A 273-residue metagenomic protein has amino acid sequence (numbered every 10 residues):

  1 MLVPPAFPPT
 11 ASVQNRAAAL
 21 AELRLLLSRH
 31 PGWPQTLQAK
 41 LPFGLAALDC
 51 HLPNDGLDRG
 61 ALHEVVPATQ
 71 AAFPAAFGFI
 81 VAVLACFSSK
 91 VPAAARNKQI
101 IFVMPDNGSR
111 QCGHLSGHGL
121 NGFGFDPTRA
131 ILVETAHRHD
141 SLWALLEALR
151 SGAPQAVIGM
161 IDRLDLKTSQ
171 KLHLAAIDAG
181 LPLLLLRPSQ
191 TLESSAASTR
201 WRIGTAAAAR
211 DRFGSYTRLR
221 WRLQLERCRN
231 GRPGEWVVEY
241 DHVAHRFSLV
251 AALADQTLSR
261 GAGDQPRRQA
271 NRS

Functional and structural regions predicted by a protein language model:
M1-F102, D106-G108, G113, G117-T128 (+4 more regions): Detector for small/aliphatic-rich hydrophobic stretches
A68-A71, D106, A136, S189 (+1 more regions): Short, solvent-exposed coil/turn elements at secondary-structure transition points
V83-A85, G119-F123, S151-A153, A176-D178 (+2 more regions): Short, low-complexity, polar/charged sequence segments that are solvent-exposed and flexible
N97-Q155, K167, I177: Conserved nucleotide-cofactor-binding alpha/beta core module
E134-I203: P-loop NTPase motor core
P188-A252: Phosphate-binding/switch region of NTP-binding enzymes
